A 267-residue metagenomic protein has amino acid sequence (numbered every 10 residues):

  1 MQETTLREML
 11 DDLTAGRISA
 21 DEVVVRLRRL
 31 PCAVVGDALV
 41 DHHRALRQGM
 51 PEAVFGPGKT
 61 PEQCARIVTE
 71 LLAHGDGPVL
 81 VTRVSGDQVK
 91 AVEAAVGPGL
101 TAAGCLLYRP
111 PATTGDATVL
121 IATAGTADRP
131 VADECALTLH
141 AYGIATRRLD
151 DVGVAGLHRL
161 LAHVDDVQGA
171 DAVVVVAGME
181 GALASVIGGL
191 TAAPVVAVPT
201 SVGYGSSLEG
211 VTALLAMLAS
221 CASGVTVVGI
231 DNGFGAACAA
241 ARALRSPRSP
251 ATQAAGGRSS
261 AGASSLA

Functional and structural regions predicted by a protein language model:
M1-S85, K90, A94-A95: Long amphipathic alpha-helical segments
E62-C64, D128-D133, L157-H158, A177-I187 (+2 more regions): Short glycine/serine/threonine-rich phosphate/pyrophosphate-binding segments that cradle anionic phosphate groups
T101-A102, I187-G210, L266-A267: Short, acidic/small-residue loops that bind anionic groups at enzyme active sites
L107-Y108, A145-D166, V211-T212, V228: Glycine-rich oxoanion-binding loops at beta->alpha junctions
D116-R159: Glycine-rich phosphate/diphosphate-binding loop of Rossmann-like nucleotide-binding domains
T123, D165-Q168, V202, S206-A267: C-terminal binding/interaction regions
A162-T200: Glycine-rich phosphate-binding loop
